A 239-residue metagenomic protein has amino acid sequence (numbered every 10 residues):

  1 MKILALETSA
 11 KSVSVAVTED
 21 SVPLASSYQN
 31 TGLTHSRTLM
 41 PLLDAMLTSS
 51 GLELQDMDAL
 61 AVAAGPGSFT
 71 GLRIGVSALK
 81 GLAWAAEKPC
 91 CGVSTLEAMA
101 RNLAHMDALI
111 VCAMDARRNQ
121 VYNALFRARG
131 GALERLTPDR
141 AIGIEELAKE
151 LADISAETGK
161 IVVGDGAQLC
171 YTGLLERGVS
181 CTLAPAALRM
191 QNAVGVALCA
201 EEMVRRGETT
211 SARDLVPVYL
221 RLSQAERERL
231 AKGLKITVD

Functional and structural regions predicted by a protein language model:
M1-A64, M190: N-terminal beta-alpha supersecondary unit
V22, T34, P89-M190, Y219 (+2 more regions): Surface "functional belts" at beta-alpha junctions
M46-S50, A85, L103, A193-V204: Stable alpha-helical structural segments in soluble proteins, enriched in small hydrophobic residues
T48-Q55, A83-V93: Phosphate-handling active-site elements
A61-C90: DPxDG-like acidic metal-binding loop motif
A184-D239: Acyltransferase
